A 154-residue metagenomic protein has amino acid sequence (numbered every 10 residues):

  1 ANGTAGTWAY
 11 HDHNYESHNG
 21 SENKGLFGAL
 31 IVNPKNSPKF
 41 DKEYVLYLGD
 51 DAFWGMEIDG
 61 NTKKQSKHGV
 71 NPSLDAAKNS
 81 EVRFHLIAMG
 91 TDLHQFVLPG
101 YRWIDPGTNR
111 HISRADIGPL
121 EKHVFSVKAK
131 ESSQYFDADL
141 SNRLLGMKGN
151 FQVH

Functional and structural regions predicted by a protein language model:
A1-H154: Copper-binding active sites and cupredoxin-like electron-transfer domains, recognizing His/Cys-rich ligand loops
